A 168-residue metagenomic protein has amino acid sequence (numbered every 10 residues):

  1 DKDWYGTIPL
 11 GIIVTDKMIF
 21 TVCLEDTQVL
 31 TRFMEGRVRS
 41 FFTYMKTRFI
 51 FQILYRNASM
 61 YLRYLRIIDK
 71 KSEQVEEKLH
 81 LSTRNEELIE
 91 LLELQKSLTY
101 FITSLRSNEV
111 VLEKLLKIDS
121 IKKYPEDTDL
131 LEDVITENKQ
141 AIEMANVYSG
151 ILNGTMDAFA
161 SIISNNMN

Functional and structural regions predicted by a protein language model:
D1-I89, E113: Extended alpha-helical interaction modules
K17, N57, E73-E76, H80-N168: Membrane-associated alpha-helical segments
